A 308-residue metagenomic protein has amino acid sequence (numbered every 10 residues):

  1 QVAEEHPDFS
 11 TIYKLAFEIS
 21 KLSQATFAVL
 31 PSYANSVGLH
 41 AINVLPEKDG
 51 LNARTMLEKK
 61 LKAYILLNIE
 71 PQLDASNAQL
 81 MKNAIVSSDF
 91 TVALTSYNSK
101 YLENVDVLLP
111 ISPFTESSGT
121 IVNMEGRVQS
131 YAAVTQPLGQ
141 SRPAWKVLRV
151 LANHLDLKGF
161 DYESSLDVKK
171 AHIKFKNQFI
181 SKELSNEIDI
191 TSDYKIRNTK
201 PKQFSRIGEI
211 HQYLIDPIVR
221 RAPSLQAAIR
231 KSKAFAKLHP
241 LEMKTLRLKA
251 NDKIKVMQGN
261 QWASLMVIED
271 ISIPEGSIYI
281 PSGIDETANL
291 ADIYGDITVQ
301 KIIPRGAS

Functional and structural regions predicted by a protein language model:
Q1-D8, I12, Q136-Q140, A144 (+2 more regions): Generic alpha-helical structural element
Q1-E58, E125: A glycine-rich, hydrophobic/aromatic-adjacent loop/helix-cap motif
K14-F17, K21, W145-R149, N153: Residues on a specific face of well-ordered alpha-helices
T26-L30, G159-S165: Flexible, glycine/charged-enriched surface loops at secondary-structure junctions
I42, D49-Q140, K146-R149, N153-L157 (+1 more regions): A cross-kingdom feature strongest in bacterial/archaeal respiratory oxidoreductases
